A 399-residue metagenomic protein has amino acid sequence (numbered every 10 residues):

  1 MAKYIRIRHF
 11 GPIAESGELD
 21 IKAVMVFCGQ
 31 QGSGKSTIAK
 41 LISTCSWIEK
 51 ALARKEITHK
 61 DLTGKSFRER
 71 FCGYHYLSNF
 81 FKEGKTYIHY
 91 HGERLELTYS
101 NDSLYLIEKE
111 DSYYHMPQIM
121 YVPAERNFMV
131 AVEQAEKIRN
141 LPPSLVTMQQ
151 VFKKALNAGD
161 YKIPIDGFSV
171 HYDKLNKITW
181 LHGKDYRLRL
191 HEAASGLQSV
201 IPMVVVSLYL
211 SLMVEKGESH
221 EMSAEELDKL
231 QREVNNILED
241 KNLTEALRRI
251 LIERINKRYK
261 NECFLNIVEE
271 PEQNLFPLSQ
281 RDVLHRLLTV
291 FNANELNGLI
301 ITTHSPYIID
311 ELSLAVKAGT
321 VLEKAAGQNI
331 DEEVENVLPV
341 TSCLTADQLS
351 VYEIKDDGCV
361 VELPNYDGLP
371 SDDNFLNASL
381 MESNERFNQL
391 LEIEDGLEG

Functional and structural regions predicted by a protein language model:
M1-K174, R254-I255, A293-L296, D310 (+4 more regions): P-loop NTPase switch/coupling surface
H91-E96, M120-N261: Extended helical coiled-coil dimerization/tether regions that scaffold and oligomerize large DNA-maintenance assemblies
F264-L265: The start of beta-strands in P-loop NTPase/AAA+ ATPase cores
E269-P271: Walker B catalytic acidic pair
F276-P277: Conserved D-loop-proximal element of ABC-family nucleotide-binding domains
D282-L287: Conserved hydrophobic alpha-helix in the ABC-type ATPase nucleotide-binding domain
N297-T302: Conserved H-loop
T303-Y307: Conserved H-loop
